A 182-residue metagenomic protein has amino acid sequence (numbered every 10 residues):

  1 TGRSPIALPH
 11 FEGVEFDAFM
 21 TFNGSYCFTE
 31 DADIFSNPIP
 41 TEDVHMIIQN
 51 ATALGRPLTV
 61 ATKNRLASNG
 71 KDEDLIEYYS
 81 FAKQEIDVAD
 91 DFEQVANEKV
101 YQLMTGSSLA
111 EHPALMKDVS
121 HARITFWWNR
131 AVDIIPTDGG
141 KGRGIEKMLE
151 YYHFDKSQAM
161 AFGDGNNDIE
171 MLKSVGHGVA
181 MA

Functional and structural regions predicted by a protein language model:
T1-G2, D164: Active-site glycine-centered loops adjacent to acidic/histidine catalytic or metal-binding residues that shape
G2-D74: Active-site phosphate-binding/coordination module
R3-S4, G24, S107-E111, A182: Short, polar loop motifs at secondary-structure junctions
H10, E170-S174: Well-formed, non-transmembrane alpha-helical positions, independent of function
V14-E15, N23, D118-H121, S174-V175: Short, structured coil segments at secondary-structure junctions
F19, G178-A180: Short, well-ordered beta-strand core segments
M46, N50, L54-M171: Conserved acidic, metal-coordinating active-site core of Asp-based, Mg2+-dependent phosphoryl-transfer enzymes
P57, H177-G178: Residue-level detector of anion-binding/catalytic polar loops
